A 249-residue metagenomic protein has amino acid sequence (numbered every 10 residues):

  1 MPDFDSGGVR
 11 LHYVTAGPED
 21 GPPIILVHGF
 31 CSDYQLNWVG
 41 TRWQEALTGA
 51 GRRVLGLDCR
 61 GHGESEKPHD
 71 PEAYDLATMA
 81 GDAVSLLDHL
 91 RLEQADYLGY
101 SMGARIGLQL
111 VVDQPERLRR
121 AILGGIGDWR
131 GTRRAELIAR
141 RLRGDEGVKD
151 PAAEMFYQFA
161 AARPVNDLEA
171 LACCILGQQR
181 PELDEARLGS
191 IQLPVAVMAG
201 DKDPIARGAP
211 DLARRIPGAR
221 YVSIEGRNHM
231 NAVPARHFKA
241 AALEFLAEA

Functional and structural regions predicted by a protein language model:
M1-L11: N-terminal cap/lid segment of alpha/beta-hydrolase-fold proteins
V9-E66: Conserved HGGG/HGGXW glycine-rich cap/lid loop of the alpha/beta-hydrolase fold
V39, E45-G49, G56-D96: Active-site loop/oxyanion-hole signature of alpha/beta-hydrolase fold enzymes
E93-G131: Conserved hydrolase catalytic core segment
A172-R187, K202-P204: Active-site nucleophile elbow and catalytic-triad environment of alpha/beta-hydrolase enzymes
I191, V197-A199: Short beta-strand/loop motif that positions the catalytic acidic residue of the alpha/beta-hydrolase fold
A213-M230: Catalytic histidine neighborhood in serine/cysteine hydrolases with alpha/beta-hydrolase-type architecture
R227-K239: Catalytic histidine-centered segment of alpha/beta-hydrolase-like enzymes
